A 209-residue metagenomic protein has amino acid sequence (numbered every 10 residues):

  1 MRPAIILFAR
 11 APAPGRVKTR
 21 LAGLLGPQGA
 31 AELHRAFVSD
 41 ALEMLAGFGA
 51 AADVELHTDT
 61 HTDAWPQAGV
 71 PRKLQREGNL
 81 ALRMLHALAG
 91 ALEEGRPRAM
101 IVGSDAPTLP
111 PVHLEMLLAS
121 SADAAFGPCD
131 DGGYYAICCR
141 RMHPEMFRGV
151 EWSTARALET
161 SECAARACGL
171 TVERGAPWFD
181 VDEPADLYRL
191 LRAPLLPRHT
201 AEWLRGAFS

Functional and structural regions predicted by a protein language model:
M1-R20: N-terminal nucleotide-binding beta1-loop-alpha1 segment
F8-A13, T58-H61, D130-G132: Short glycine-enriched loops at secondary-structure junctions
E32-A51: A short, N-terminal amphipathic alpha-helix
G49-R72: Acidic donor-binding segment of Leloir-type glycosyltransferases
P66-M100, T154: Short phosphate-binding loop-to-helix
T108-G132: Conserved donor-nucleotide/metal-binding helix-loop-beta segment in metal-dependent transferases, i.e., the alpha-helix
H143-A164: Short, glycine-/small-residue-rich phosphate/pyrophosphate-handling segment
T160-S209: Conserved alpha/beta core of the MobA/IspD/sugar-nucleotide pyrophosphorylase nucleotidyltransferase superfamily
